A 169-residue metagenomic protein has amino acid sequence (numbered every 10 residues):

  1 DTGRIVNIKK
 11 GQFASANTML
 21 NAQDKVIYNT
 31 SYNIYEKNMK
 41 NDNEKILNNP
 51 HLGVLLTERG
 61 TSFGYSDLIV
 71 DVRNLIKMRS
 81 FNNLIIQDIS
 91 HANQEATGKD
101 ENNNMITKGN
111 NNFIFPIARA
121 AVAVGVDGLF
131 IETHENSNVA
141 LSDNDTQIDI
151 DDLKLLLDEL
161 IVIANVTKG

Functional and structural regions predicted by a protein language model:
D1-T133: Catalytic alpha/beta core domains of metabolic enzymes, predominantly
N136-G169: C-terminal helical cap(s) of enzyme catalytic domains, especially alpha/beta-barrels
